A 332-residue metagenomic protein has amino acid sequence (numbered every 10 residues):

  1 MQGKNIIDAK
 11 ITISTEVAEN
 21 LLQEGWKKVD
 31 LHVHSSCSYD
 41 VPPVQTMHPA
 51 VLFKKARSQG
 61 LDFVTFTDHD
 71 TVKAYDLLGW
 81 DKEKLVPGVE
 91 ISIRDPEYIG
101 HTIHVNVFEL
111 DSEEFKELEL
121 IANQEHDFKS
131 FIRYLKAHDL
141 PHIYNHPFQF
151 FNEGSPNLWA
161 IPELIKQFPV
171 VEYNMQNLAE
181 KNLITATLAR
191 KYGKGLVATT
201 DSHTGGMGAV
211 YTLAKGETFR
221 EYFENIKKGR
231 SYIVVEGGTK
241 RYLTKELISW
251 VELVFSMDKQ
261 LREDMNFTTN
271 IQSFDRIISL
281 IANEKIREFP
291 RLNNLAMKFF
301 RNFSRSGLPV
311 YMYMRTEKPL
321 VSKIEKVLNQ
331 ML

Functional and structural regions predicted by a protein language model:
M1-S35, Y39-V41, Y75-K84, R94-F115 (+2 more regions): Charged catalytic cores and adjacent phosphate/nucleic-acid-binding surfaces used for phosphate/nucleic-acid chemistry
Y39-A56: Metal-associated gating/positioning segment near the N- to mid-region
T46, E97-I99, E117-L158: Divalent metal-binding pocket/active-site signature
L52-K73, L140-I143: Divalent metal-dependent hydrolysis catalytic cores, especially in the metallo-beta-lactamase
T65-F66, V86-P87, H142-N145, V197-T199: A structural signal for short, well-ordered beta-strand segments and their strand-loop junctions that often border
H69, P147, Q176: Flexible loop residues that form catalytic and substrate-binding hotspots at small-molecule/glycan-binding clefts
